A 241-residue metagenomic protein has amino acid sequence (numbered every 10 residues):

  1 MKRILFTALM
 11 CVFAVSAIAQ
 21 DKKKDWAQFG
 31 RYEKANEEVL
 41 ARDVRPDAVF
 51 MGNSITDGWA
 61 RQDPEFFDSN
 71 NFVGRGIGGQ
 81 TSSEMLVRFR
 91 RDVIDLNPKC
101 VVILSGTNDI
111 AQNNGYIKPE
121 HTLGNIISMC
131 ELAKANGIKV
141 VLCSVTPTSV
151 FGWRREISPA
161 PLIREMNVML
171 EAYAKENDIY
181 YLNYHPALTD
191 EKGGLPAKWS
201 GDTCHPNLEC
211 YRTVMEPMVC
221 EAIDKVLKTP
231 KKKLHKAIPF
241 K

Functional and structural regions predicted by a protein language model:
M1-M51, R61, C220-K241: N-terminal secretory targeting modules
Q20-C100: Serine-esterase "nucleophile elbow" of acetyl-processing enzymes
S54-G58, G78-S82, T107-A111, T146-V150 (+2 more regions): Solvent-exposed loop/turn segments at secondary-structure junctions within structured extracellular/periplasmic domains
R75-I77, T107-E120, W153-S158: Surface-exposed cleft-lining segments at the edges of enzyme active sites
V102-G106, I126-I127, V140-C143: Conserved, well-ordered alpha-helix/loop/beta-strand core segments that scaffold catalytic motifs
K118-I127, P159-N167: Charged helix-capping and loop-helix junction motifs
A135-G137, E176-N177: Helix C-cap/helix->beta junction micro-motif
T146-K241: Catalytic His-Asp segment of secreted/periplasmic serine-dependent ester chemistry enzymes
